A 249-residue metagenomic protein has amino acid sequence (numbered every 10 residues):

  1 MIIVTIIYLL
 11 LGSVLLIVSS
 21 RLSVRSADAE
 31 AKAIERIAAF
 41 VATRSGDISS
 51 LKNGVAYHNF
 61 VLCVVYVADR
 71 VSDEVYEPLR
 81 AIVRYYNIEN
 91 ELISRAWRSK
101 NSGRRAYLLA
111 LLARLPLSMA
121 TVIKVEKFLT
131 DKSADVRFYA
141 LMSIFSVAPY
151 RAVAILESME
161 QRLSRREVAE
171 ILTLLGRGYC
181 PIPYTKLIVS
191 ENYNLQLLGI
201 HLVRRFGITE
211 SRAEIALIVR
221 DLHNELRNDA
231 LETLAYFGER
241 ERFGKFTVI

Functional and structural regions predicted by a protein language model:
M1-E30: N-terminal signal-anchor transmembrane alpha helix of single-pass membrane proteins, serving as the membrane-anchoring
S19-N101: N-terminal topogenic membrane-targeting module
L51, V83-W97, S118-L129, P149-E160 (+4 more regions): Amphipathic alpha-helical scaffolding segments comprising HEAT/armadillo-like alpha-solenoid repeats
V65-R70, E160-Q161, V189: HEAT-repeat alpha-solenoid elements in large eukaryotic scaffold proteins
Y66, D73-V83, A106-L117, R137-P149 (+5 more regions): Structural detector for internal amphipathic alpha-helices that build alpha-solenoid repeat scaffolds
S133: Soluble catalytic regions of membrane-associated enzymes that act on cell-envelope and secretory-pathway components
Y193: Short, flexible loop/turn motifs enriched in small residues
